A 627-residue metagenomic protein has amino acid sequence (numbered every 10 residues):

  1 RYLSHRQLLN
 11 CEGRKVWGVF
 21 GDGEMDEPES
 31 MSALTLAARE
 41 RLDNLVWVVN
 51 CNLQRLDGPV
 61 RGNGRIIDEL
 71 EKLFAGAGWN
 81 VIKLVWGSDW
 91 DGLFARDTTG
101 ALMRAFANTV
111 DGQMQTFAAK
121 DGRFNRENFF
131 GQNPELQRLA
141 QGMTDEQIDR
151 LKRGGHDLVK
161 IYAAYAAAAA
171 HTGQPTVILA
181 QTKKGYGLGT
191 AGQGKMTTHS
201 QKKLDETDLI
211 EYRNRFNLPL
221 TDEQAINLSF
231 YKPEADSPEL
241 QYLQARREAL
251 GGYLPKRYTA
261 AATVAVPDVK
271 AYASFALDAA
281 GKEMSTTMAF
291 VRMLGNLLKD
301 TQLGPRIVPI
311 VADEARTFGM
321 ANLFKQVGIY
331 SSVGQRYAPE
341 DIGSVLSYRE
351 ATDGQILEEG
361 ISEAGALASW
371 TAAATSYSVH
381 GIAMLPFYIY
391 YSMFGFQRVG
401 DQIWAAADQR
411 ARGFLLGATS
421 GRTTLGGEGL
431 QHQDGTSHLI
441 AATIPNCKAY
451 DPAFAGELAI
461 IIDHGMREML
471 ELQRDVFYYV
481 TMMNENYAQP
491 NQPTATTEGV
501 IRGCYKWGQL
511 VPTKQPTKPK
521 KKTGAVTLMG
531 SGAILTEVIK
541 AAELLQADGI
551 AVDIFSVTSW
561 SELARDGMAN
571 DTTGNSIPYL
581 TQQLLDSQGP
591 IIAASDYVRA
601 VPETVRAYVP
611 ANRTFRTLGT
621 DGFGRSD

Functional and structural regions predicted by a protein language model:
R1-W17, L136-G155, V159-A163, F230-P490 (+4 more regions): Thiamine diphosphate
L9-G13, M31-N227, Y231, V345 (+5 more regions): Thiamine diphosphate
V19-F20, V48, I310, G417 (+1 more regions): Short hydrophobic segments within beta-strands
G21-D22, A312, Y391, A533 (+1 more regions): Structured loop/turn residues at secondary-structure junctions
G23-E29: Short acidic, Gly/Ser-rich segments with clustered Asp/Glu that frequently serve as metal-coordination loops in enzyme
D26, D205, S362-E363, A551: Helix N-cap / loop-to-helix initiation motif
D26, Q54, L240, T317-F318 (+1 more regions): A generic signature of intrinsically disordered, low-complexity regions enriched in glycine/proline and charged/polar
